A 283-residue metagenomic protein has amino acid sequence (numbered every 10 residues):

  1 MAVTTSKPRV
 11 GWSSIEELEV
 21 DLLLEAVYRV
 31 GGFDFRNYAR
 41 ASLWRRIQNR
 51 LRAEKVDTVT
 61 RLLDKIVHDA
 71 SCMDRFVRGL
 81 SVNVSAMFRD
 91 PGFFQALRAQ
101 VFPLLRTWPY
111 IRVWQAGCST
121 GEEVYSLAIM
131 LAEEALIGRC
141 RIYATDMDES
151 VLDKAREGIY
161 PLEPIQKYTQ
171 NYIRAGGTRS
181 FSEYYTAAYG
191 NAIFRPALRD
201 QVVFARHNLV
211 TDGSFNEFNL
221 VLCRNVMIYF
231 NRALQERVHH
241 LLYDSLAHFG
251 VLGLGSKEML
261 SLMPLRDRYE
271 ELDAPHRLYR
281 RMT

Functional and structural regions predicted by a protein language model:
A2-W114: Conserved AdoMet
W108-E123, C140-Y143: Conserved class I S-adenosyl-L-methionine
T120-I137: Conserved SAM-binding loop of SAM-dependent methyltransferases across substrates and taxa, primarily the Class I
R139-L222, V226-L234, L260-S261: Extended basic-aromatic, gly/pro-enriched interface segments that bind polyanionic ligands
L220, L262-T283: Core SAM-dependent methyltransferase catalytic element
E236-H248: A short glycine-rich, Lys/Arg-flanked "PGG" loop and its adjoining helix->strand segment in the class I
H248-S256: Conserved beta-strand signature within the Rossmann-like core of class I S-adenosyl-L-methionine
